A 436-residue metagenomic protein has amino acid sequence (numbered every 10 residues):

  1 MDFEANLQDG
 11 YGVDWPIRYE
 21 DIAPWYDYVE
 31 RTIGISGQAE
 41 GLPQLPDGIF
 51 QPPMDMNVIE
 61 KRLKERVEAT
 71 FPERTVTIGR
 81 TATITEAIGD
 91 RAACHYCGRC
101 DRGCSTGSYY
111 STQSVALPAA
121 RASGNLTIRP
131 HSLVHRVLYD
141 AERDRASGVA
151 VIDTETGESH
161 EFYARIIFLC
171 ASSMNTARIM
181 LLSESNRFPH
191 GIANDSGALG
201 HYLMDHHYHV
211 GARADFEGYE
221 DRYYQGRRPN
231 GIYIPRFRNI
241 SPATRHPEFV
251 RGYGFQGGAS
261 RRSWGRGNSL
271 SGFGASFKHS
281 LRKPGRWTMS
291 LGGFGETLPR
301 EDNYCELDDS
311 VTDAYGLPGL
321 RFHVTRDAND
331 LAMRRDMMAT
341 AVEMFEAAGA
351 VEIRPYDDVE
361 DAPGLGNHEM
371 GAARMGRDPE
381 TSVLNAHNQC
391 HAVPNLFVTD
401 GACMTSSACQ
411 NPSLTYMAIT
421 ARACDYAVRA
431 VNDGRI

Functional and structural regions predicted by a protein language model:
M1-Q8, Y304, V383-L384, S406-A408: Cytochrome P450 core scaffold surrounding the K-helix E-X-X-R motif and the conserved "meander" helix-loop region
A5-V134, A362-E369, R374: Conserved redox-cofactor binding core of oxidoreductases
Y11, Y109, G157-H160, R165 (+3 more regions): Alpha-helix N-cap/helix-initiation motif
W15-Y19, W25, R74, S196-A332 (+3 more regions): FAD cofactor-binding and catalytic pocket of flavoenzymes
T77-I84, A93-C100, R129, H135-L138 (+5 more regions): A glycine-rich dinucleotide-binding beta-alpha-beta segment and adjacent secondary-structure elements that constitute
A116-A122, T154-E161, M375, T381-H391: A short acidic-Thr-Gly-centered motif at the start of a beta-strand
S123, S132, R136-R143, V149-Y224 (+3 more regions): Glycine-rich loop(s) and the adjacent beta-strand/alpha-helix scaffold that form part
S406-A427: A conserved FAD-binding loop/helix module that cradles the flavin
